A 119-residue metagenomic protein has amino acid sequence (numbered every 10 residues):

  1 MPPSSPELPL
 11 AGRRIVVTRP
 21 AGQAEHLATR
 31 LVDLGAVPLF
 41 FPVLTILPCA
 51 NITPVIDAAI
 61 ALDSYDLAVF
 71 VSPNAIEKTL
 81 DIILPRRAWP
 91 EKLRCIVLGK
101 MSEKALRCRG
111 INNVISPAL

Functional and structural regions predicted by a protein language model:
M1-L119: Signature of uroporphyrinogen-III synthase
